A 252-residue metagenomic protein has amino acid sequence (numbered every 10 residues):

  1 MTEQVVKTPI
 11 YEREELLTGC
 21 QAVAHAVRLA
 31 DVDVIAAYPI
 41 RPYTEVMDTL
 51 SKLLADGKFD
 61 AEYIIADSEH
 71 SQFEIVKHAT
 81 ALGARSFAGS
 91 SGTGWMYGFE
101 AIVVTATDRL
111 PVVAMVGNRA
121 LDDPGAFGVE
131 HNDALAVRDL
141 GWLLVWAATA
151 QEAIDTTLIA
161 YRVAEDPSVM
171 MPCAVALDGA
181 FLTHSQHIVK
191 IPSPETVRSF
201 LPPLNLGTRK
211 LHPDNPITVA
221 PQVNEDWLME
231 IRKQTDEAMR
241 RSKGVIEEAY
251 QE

Functional and structural regions predicted by a protein language model:
M1-A136, G141-W142, L158, D178-G179: Thiamine diphosphate
P9-R13, D166, S193, N224: Serine/threonine-rich low-complexity intrinsically disordered regions
E14-L17, Q21, L29, I40 (+7 more regions): Electropositive phosphate-/nucleotide-binding environments in soluble metabolic enzymes
A36, L110, M171-C173, P202: Structural beta-strand/beta-sheet cores of well-ordered domains, especially the beta-sheet scaffolds that support
G57, A164-P167, A249-E252: Short secondary-structure junctions and interdomain/linker hinges
S90-M96, G117-D123, G141-A147, S168-A174 (+1 more regions): A short, terminal or domain-edge coil/loop segment
L143-W146, Q151-I191: Conserved anion/nucleotide-ligand pocket segment
C173-E252: Conformationally flexible catalytic loops at phosphate/diphosphate-handling active centers
